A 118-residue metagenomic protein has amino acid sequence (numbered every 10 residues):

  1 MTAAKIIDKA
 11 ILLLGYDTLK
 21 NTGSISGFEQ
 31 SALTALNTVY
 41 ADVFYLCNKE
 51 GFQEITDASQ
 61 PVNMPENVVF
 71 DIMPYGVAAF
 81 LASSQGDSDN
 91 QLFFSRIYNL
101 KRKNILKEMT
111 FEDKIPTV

Functional and structural regions predicted by a protein language model:
M1-V62, L92, R96, K103-V118: Conserved short "hinge" loops at termini or chain/domain junctions
V62-I72: Structural motif
D71-S83: Short, hydrophobic/amphipathic alpha-helical patches that form generic packing surfaces within helical domains
F80-S84, K101-E108: Mid-sequence acidic-hydrophobic segments that form the walls of catalytic/ligand-binding cavities or oligomerization
S84-N90: Charged, low-complexity interaction regions
